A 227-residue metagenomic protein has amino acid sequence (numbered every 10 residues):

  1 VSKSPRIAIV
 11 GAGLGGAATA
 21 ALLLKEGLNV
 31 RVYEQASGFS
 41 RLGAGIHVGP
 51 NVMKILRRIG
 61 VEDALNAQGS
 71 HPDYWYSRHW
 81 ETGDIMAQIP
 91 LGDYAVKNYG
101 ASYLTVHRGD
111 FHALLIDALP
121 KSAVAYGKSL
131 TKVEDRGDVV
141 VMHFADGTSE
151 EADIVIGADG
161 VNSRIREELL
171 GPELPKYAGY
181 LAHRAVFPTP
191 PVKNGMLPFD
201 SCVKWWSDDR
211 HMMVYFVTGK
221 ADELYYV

Functional and structural regions predicted by a protein language model:
S2-I7, A12, G49-P188: Conserved N-terminal helical subregion
R6, N29, E223-Y225: Residues at the starts of beta-strands that form the adenosine-phosphate
G16-A17: N-terminal Rossmann-fold NAD(P) dinucleotide-binding loop
L24-A44: Glycine-rich FAD pyrophosphate-binding loop
D63, P190-L197: Short helix-loop capping/hinge motifs at secondary-structure junctions, enriched in acidic/polar residues
R78, P198-V227: Active-site substrate-recognition segment that forms the wall of the catalytic cavity or substrate channel
R166-E168, N194-M196, Y226: A short secondary-structure junction signal
